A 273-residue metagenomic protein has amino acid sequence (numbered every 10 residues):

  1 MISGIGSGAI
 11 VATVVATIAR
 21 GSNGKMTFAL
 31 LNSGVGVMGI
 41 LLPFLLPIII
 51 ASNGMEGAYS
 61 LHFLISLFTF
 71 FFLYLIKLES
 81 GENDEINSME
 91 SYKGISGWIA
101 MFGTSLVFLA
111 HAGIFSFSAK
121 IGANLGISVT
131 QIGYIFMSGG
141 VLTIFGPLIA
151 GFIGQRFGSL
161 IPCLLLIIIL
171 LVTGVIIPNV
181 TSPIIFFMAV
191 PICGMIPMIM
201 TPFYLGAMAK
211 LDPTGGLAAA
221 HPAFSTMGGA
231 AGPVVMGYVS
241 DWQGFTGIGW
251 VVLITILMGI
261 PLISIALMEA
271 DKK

Functional and structural regions predicted by a protein language model:
G8-S22, M198-D212: Intracellular juxtamembrane helix-capping segments at the cytosolic ends of symmetry-related transmembrane helices
V35, G133-T143, C193-G194, H221-S225: Transmembrane alpha-helical segments of major facilitator superfamily
P47, A58, H62-D84, L262-L267: C-terminal membrane-cytosol helix-exit motif in multi-pass small-molecule transporters
I48-L64, M236-L257: A membrane-interface helix-boundary motif in multi-pass transporters
I50, G146-S159, S240-D241: Helix-to-loop junctions at the C-terminal end of transmembrane segments in multipass secondary transporters
S96-M137, V141-F145: Extracytoplasmic gate region of multi-pass secondary transporters
F157-Y204: C-terminal transmembrane helical hairpin of 12-TM major facilitator-type secondary transporters
L211-F245, V252-T255: A late C-terminal transmembrane helix in Major Facilitator Superfamily
